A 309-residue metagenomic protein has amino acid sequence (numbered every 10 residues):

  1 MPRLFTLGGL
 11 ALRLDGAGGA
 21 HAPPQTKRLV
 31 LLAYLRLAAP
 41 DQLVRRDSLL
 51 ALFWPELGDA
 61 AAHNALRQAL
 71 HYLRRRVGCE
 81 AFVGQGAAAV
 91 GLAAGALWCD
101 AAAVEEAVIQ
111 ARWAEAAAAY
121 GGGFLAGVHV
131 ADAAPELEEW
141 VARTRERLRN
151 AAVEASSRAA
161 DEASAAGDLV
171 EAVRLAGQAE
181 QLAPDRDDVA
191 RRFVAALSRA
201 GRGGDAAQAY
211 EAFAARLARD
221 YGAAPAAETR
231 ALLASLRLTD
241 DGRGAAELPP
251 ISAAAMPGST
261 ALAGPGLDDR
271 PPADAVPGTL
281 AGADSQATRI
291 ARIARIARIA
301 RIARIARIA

Functional and structural regions predicted by a protein language model:
P2, G19-V30, Y34-Q42, S48 (+3 more regions): Intrinsically disordered, charged and Pro/Gly-enriched terminal/linker segments that flank large helical-solenoid
L7-A20: Short, Lys/Arg-enriched N-terminal segment that forms or immediately precedes the first helix of a structured domain
R67: Conserved catalytic core of two-component sensor histidine kinases
L70, R74-A81, A214: C-terminal flanking helix
A254-M256, D284-A294: Long, compositionally biased low-complexity repeat segments characteristic of intrinsically disordered regions
A281-A283, A309: N-terminal flanking helix/linker immediately upstream of nucleotide/cofactor-binding cores
I290-I308: Long, intrinsically disordered low-complexity tandem-repeat segments
